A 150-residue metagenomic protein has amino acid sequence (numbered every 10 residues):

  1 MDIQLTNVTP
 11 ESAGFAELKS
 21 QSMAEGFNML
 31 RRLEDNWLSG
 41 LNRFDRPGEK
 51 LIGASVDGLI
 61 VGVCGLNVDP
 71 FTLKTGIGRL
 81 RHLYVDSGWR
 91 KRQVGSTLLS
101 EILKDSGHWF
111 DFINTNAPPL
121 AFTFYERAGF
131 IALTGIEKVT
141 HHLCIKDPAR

Functional and structural regions predicted by a protein language model:
M1-S39, S55: Short amphipathic alpha-helix that is part of the acyltransferase structural core
L41-G53, R79: A short helix-loop-beta-strand connector motif used in the catalytic cores of GNAT acetyltransferases and, in some
G53, L59-D69, R79, Y84: Conserved beta-strand in the GNAT
R81, D86, R90, P118: Residue-level recognition of the GNAT/N-acetyltransferase active site
G88-W89, Q93-E101: Conserved acetyl-CoA pyrophosphate-binding loop and the N-cap/start of the following alpha-helix in GNAT-like
L98, A121-F124: Conserved short alpha-helix immediately C-terminal to the canonical SAM/SAH-binding motif I of Rossmann-like
S106-P118: Conserved GNAT acetyl-CoA-binding A-motif
N116-A121, A128, T134-R150: C-terminal "cap" of GNAT-fold acetyltransferases
